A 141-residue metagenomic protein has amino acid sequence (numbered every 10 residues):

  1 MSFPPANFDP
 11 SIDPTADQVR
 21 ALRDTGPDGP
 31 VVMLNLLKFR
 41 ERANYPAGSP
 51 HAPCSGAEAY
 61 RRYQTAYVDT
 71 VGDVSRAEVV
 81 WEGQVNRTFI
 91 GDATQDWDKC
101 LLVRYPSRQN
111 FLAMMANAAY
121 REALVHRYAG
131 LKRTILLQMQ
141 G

Functional and structural regions predicted by a protein language model:
M1-D98, P106, N110, Q140-G141: Short S/T/G/P-rich N-terminal loop/turn motif that feeds into the first structured element of a domain
I90-G91, L102-R104, R108-G141: Short, Lys/Arg-rich amphipathic alpha-helical interaction segments that bind nucleic acids or acidic protein surfaces
